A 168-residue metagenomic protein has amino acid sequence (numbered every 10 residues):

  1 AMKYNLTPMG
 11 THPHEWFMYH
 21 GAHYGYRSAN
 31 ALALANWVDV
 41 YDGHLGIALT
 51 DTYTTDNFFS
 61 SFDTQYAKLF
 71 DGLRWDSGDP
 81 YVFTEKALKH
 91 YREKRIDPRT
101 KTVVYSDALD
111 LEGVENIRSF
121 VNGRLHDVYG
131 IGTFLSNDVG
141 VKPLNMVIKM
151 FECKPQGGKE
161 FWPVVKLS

Functional and structural regions predicted by a protein language model:
M2-K86, H90-Y91, N116, V121 (+1 more regions): Buried, small/hydrophobic-residue-enriched core segments of structured protein domains
T55, G78-K101, S106-S168: Gly/Ser/Thr/Ala-enriched C-terminal appendages of enzymes
